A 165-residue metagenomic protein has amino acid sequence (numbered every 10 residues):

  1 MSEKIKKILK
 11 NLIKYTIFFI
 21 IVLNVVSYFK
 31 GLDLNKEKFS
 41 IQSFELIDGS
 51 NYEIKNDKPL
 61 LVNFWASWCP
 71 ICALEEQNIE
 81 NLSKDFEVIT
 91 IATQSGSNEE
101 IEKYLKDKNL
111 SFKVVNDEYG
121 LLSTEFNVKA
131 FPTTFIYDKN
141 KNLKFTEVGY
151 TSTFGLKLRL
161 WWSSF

Functional and structural regions predicted by a protein language model:
M1-K7: N-terminal Lys/Arg-rich, disordered targeting/topogenic segments
K10-S27: Hydrophobic membrane-insertion alpha-helices, especially the h-region of bacterial N-terminal signal peptides
V22-I54: N-terminal "domain-start" segment that seeds a small globular fold
K38, K58, K129-F131: Short, small/polar residue-rich loop motifs at catalytic or cofactor-binding pockets
S50-A73, I79: Short active-site neighborhood of thiol/selenol oxidoreductases, capturing the structured segment around
L61-V62, V88, T134: Hydrophobic beta-strand anchors of alpha/beta hydrolase catalytic cores
A73-K108, E118-T124: Structural microenvironment flanking redox-active thiols in thiol-disulfide oxidoreductases
K106-L110, E118-W162: Thiol/disulfide oxidoreductase modules built on the thioredoxin-like
